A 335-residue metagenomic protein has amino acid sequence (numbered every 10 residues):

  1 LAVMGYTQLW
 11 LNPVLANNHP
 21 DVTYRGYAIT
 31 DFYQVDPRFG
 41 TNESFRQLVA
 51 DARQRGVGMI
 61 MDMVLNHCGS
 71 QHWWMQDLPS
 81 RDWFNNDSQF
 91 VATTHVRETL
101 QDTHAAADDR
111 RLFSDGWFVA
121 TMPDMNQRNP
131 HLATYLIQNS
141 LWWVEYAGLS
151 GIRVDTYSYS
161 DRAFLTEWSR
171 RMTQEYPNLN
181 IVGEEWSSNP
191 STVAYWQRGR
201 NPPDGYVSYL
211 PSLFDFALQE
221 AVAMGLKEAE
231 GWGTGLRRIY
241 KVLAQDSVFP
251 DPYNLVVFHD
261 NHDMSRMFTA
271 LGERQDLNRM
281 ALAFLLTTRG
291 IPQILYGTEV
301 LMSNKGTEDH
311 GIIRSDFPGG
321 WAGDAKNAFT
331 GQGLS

Functional and structural regions predicted by a protein language model:
V3-A147, L165-E175, N180, S191-T192 (+2 more regions): Substrate-binding/active-site clefts of carbohydrate-active enzymes
L9-L11, M59-M61, I152, I181-G183 (+2 more regions): Hydrophobic faces of well-ordered beta-strands that scaffold small-molecule active sites in alpha/beta enzyme cores
L15, D36-F39, L65, S158 (+3 more regions): Short, flexible loop/turn elements at secondary-structure junctions
T30-Q34, H259-A270: Short, basic, glycine/proline-bearing loop/turn elements
V49, H67, H72-Q76, N139-L141 (+7 more regions): Active-site-proximal helices and loops of the catalytic beta/alpha 8
I60, G151-Y157, M267-F268: Short catalytic-loop micro-motif centered on adjacent basic/acidic residues
